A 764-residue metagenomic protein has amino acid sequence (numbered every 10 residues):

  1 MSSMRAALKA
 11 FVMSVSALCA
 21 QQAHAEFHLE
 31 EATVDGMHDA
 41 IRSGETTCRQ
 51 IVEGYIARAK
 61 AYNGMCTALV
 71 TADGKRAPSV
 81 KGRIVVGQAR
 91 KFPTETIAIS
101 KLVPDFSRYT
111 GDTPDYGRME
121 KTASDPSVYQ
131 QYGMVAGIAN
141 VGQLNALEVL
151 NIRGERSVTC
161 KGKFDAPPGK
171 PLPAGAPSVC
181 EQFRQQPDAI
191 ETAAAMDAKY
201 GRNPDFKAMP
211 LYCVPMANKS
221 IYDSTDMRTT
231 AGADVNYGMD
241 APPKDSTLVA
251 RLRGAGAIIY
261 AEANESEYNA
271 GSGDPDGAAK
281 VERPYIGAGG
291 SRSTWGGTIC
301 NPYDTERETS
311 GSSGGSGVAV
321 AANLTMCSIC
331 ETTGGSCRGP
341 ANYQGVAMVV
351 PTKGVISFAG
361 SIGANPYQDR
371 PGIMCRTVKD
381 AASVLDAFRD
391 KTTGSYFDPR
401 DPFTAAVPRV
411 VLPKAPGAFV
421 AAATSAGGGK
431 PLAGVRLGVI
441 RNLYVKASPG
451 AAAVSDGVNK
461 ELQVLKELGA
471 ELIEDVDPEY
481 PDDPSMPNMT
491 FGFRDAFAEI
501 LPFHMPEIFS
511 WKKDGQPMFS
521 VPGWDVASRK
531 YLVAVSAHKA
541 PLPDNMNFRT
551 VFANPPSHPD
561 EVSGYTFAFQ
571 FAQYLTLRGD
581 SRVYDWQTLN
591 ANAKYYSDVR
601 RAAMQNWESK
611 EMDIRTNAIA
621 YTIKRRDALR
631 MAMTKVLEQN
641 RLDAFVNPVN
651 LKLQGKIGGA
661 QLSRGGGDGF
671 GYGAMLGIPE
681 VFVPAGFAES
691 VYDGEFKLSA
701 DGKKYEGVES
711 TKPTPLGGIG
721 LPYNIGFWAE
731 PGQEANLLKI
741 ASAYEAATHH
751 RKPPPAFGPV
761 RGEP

Functional and structural regions predicted by a protein language model:
S2-A23: Gram-negative bacterial Sec-dependent N-terminal signal peptides
E26-G238, E265-G271, R400-L412, P502 (+3 more regions): Short, well-ordered alpha-helical
E30, Y222, P242, R370 (+1 more regions): Gly/Ser-rich, acidic/histidine-flanked active-site/gating loops
M37-S43, G54, R58-M65, T192-K199 (+10 more regions): Structured segments of extracytoplasmic/periplasmic soluble domains in secreted or envelope-associated proteins
G44, C213, G254, T325 (+8 more regions): Glycine-rich, small-residue loops and helix-cap segments that act as flexible hinges at active-site edges
T47-R49, F206-K207, Y212-V214, G254-Y260 (+7 more regions): Loop/turn elements at helix/coil->beta-strand transitions in domains of secreted/extracellular proteins
A61, A322-R441, K446-S448, V458-E471 (+4 more regions): Structural helix-boundary/capping segments
G137-A176, F183, P187, A208-P371 (+4 more regions): Short glycine/serine-rich loop/turn segments
